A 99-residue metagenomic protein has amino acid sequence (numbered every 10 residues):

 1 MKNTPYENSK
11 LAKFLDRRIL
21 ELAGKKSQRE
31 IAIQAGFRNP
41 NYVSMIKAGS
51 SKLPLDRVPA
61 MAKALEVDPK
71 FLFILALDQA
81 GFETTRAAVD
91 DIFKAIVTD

Functional and structural regions predicted by a protein language model:
M1-K26: A short, Lys/Arg-rich alpha-helix, primarily the initiator
K13, R17, S44-M45, I74: DNA-binding alpha-helical recognition surfaces that contact promoter or target DNA
E21-L22, G49-S51: Short helix-capping/hinge SLiMs at alpha-helix to coil transitions
G24-M45: Short alpha-helical DNA-recognition segment
N39-P40, S51, P69: The DNA-contacting recognition helix of HTH DNA-binding domains and analogous helical DNA-recognition elements
I46-K47, R57, A76: DNA major-groove recognition helix of helix-turn-helix
D56-F71: DNA major-groove recognition helix of helix-turn-helix/homeodomain DNA-binding modules
I74-D99: Short, charged recognition helix plus adjacent turn of helix-turn-helix-like nucleic-acid-binding domains
